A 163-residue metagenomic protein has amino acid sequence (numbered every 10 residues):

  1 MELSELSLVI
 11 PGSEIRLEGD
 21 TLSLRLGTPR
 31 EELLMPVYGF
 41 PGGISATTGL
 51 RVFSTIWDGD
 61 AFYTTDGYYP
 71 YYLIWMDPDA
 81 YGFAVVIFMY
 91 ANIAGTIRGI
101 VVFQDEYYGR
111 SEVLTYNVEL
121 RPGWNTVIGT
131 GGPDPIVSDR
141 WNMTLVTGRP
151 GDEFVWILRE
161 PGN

Functional and structural regions predicted by a protein language model:
M1-F83, V102: Phosphate/adenylate-binding glycine loop and adjacent helical scaffold
F83-N163: Extracytoplasmic cysteine-anchoring/structural motifs
